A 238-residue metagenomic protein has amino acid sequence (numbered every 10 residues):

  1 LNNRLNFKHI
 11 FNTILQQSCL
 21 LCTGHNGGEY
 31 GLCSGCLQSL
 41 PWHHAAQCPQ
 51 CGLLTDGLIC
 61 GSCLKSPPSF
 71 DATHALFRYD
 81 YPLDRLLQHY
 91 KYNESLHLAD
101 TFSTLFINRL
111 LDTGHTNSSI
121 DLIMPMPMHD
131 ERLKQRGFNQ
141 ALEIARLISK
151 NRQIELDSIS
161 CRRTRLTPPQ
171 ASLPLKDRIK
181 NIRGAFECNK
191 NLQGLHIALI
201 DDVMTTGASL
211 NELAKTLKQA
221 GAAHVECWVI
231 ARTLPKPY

Functional and structural regions predicted by a protein language model:
L1-I200, T205-Y238: Glycine-rich phosphate/pyrophosphate-handling loop used in enzymes and phosphotransfer proteins
